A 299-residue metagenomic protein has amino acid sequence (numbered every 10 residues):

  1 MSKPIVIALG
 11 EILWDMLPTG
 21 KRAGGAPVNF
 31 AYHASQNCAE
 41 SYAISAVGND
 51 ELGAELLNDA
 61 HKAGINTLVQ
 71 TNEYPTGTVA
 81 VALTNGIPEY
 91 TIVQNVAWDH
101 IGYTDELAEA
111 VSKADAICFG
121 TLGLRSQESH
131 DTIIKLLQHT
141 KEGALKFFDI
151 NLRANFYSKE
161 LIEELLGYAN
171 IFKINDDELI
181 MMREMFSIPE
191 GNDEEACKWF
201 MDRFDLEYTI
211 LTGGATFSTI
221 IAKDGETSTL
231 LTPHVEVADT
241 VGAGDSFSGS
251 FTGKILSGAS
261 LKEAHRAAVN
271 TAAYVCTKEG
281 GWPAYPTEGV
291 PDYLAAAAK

Functional and structural regions predicted by a protein language model:
M1-I65, V79, E236: Glycine-rich phosphate/adenosyl-contacting loop at the front of the ribokinase-like
M1-P4, E190-K299: Conserved phosphate-binding/catalytic region of the ribokinase-like
I5, L145, I171, E207-Y208: Proline-centered loop/turn at the N-terminus of a beta-strand
A34, N175, G244: Short, conserved phosphate/pyrophosphate- and ester-handling motifs at nucleotide-, phospho-/glycolipid
E40-T121, Y293-K299: Conserved N-terminal subdomain of the carbohydrate kinase-like
E109-A110, E164-L165, D202: Structural alpha-helical scaffold elements that stabilize or flank donor/cofactor-binding regions in carbohydrate
A116, T121-E195, F217: Conserved beta-alpha-beta core of the PfkB/ribokinase-like small-molecule kinase fold
